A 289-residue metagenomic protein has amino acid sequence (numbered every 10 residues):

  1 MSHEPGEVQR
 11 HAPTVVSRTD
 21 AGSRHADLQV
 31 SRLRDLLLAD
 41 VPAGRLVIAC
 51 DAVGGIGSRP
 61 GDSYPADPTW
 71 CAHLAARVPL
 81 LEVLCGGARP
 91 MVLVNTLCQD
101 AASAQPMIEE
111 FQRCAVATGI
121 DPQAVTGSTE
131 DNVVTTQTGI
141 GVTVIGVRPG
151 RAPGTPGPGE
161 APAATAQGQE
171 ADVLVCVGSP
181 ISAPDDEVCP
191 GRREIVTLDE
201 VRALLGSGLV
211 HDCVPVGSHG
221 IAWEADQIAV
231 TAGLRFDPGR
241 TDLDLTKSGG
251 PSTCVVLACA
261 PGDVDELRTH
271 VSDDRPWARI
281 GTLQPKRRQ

Functional and structural regions predicted by a protein language model:
M1-S31, G262-Q289: N-terminal charge/polar-biased segments
P13-I108, Q112-C176: Glycine-rich phosphate/pyrophosphate-binding loop regions near the starts of catalytic domains
G54-I56, P149-A152, I181-P184, D263-D265 (+1 more regions): Short, acidic Gly/Pro/Ser/Thr-rich loop/turn segments
P60, R77, T136-V144, P153-G206 (+1 more regions): Conserved mixed alpha/beta catalytic, RNA-binding, or beta-rich assembly cores of soluble enzyme, regulatory
D62, A66-R77, A101, Q105 (+4 more regions): Electropositive phosphate-/nucleotide-binding environments in soluble metabolic enzymes
L93-L97, P180-E187, L245, S252: Active-site-proximal beta-alpha loop/turn segments in soluble metabolic enzymes
T96-C98, E130, S179-P180, V216-H219 (+1 more regions): Short, ordered loop/turn segments at secondary-structure junctions
E110-D121, G206-Q289: Glycine-/charge-enriched secondary-structure boundary and capping motifs
